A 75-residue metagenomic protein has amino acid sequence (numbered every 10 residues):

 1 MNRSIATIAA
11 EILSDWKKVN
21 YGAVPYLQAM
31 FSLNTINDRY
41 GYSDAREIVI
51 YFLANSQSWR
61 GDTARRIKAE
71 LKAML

Functional and structural regions predicted by a protein language model:
N2-F31: N-terminal acidic leader/helix
A9, L27-M30, R46-V49, A64-I67 (+1 more regions): Generic L/I/V-rich hydrophobic alpha-helical segments across diverse proteins
L33, Y51, A73-L75: A short structural micro-motif
T35-R60: Acidic, low-complexity, intrinsically disordered interaction modules
N55-L75: Short, compact, well-ordered microdomains
